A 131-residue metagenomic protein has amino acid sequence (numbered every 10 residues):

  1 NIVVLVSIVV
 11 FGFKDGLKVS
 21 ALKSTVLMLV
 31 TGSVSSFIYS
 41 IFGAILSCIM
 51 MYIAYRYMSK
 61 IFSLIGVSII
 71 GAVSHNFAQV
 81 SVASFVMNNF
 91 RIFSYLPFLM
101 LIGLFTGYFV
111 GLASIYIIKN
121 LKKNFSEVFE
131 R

Functional and structural regions predicted by a protein language model:
N1-D15, M50-Y55: Generic transmembrane alpha-helix motif of multi-pass integral membrane proteins
V4-L5, A54, V80-M87: Generic transmembrane alpha-helix signature in multi-pass membrane proteins, especially transporters/channels
L22-I53, L64, M87-R91, L96: Interfacial aromatic-anchored transmembrane helix boundaries in multi-pass membrane proteins
R56-V73: Internal alpha-helical transmembrane segments of multi-pass membrane proteins
S94-R131: Alpha-helical transmembrane segments and their cytosolic interface
